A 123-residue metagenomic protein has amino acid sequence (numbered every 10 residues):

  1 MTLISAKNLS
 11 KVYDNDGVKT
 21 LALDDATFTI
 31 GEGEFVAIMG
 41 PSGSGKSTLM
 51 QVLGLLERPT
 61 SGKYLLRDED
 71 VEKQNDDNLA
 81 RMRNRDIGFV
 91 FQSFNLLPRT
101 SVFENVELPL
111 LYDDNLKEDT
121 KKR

Functional and structural regions predicted by a protein language model:
L3-A6, V12-D25: A short, flexible loop at the N-terminus of ABC-type nucleotide-binding domains that lies
V18-T20, V71-G88, K117-E118: ABC ATPase NBD coupling module
M39-P41: The feature captures the beta-strand-to-loop junction immediately N-terminal to the Walker
G54: Helix-to-loop junction immediately C-terminal to a conserved catalytic motif
G62-D70: Conserved ABC transporter NBD signature motif
T100-P109: Short coil-to-helix segment of the ABC ATPase nucleotide-binding domain corresponding to the Q-loop/switch region
